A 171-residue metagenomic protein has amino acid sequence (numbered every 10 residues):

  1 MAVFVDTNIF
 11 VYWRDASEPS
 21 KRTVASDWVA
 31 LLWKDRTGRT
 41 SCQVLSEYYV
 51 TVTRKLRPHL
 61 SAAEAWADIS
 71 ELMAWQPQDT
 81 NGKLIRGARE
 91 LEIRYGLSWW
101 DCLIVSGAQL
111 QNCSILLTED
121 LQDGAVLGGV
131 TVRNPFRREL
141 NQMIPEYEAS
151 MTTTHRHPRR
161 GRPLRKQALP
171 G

Functional and structural regions predicted by a protein language model:
M1-T40, K55-A63, N141-P170: Short, well-structured N-terminal submotif of metal-dependent ribonuclease cores
D6-N8, E47, D101, D120: Acidic active-site catalytic centers that drive phospho-/nucleotidyl reactions and related ester hydrolyses
K34-D35, L72-W75, N112: Structured helix-beta-strand junction loops
R39-S46, W66-R94: Acidic catalytic patch
P77-L121, A149-P158, L164-L169: Active-site neighborhoods of divalent-metal-dependent phosphate/nucleic-acid chemistry enzymes
I85, R137-M143: A short acidic, often aromatic-flanked loop/helix-cap motif at beta-alpha or helix-coil junctions that lines enzyme
Q122-V130: Short loop/helix-cap segments at secondary-structure boundaries that form the rim of catalytic
